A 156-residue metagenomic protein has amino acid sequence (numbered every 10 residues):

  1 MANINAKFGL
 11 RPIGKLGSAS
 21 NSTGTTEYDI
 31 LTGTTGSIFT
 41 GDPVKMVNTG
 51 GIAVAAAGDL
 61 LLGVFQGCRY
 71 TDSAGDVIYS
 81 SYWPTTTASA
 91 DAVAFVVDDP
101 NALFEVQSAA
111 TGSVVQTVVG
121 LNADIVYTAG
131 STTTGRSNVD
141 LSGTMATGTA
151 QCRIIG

Functional and structural regions predicted by a protein language model:
M1-G156: Surface-exposed, low-hydrophobicity beta-strand/loop segments enriched in small/polar/acidic residues
